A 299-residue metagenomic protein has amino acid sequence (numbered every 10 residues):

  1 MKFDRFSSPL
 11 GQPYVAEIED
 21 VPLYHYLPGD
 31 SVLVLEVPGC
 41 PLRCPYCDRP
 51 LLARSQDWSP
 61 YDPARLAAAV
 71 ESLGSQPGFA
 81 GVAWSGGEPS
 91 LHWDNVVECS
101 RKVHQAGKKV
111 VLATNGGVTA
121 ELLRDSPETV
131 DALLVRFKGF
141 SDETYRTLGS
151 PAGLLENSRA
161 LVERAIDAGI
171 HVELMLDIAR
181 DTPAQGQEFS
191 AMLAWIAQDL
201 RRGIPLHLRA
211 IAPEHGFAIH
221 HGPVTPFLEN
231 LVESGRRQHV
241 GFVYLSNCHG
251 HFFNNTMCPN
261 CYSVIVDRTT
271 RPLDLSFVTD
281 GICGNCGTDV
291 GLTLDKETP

Functional and structural regions predicted by a protein language model:
M1-F6, R49-S59, I265-P272, V290-E297: Iron-sulfur (Fe-S) cluster-binding segments and ferredoxin-like electron-carrier domains, especially [2Fe-2S]
K2-A132: Conserved Radical SAM active-site core
L33, V82, V110-L112, L133-V135 (+3 more regions): Hydrophobic faces of well-ordered beta-strands that scaffold small-molecule active sites in alpha/beta enzyme cores
L51-Q56, T147-A152, H220-H221: Short glycine-enriched, charge-decorated loop/helix-capping segments at active-site entrances that position
G74-K102, T144-A160, I166, L176-M192 (+1 more regions): Conserved glycine-rich "GG(E/T)P / GGGxP" loop and the immediately following alpha-helix in the radical SAM core
G78-A80, A106-K108, T129-D131, A168-V172 (+2 more regions): Short, well-ordered coil/turn segments that N-cap beta-strands
P89-L91, G117-L123, A132-P151, H171-P183 (+1 more regions): Conserved radical SAM core fold
D167, R180-P299: Auxiliary Fe-S-binding modules of radical SAM enzymes
